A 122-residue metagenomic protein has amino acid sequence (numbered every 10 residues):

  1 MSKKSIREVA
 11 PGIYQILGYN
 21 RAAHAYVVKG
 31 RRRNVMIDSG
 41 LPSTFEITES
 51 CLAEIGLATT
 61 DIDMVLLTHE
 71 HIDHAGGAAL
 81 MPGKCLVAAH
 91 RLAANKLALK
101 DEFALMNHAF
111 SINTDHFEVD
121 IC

Functional and structural regions predicted by a protein language model:
M1-K4, M64: Short, basic/low-complexity N-terminal boundary segments at the transition from targeting/disordered tails
K3-I55: Conserved beta-strand hairpin/beta-sheet module of binuclear metal-dependent hydrolase folds, prominently
A53-C122: Active-site HxH/HxHxD metal-binding segment of metal-dependent hydrolases
